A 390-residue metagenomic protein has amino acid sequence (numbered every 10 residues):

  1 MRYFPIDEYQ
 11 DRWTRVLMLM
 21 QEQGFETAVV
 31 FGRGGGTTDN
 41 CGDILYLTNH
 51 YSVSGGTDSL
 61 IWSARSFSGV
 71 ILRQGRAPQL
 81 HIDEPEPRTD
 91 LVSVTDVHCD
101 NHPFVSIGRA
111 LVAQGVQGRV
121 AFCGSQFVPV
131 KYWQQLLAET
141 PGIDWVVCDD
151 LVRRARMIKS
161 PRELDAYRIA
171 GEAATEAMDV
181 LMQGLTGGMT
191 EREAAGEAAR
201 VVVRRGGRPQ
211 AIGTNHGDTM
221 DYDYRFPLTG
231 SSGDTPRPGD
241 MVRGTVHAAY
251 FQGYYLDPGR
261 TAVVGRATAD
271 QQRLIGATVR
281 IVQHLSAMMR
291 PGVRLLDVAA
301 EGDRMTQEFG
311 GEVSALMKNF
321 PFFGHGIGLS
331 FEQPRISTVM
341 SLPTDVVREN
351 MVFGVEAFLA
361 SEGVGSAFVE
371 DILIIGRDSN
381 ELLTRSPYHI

Functional and structural regions predicted by a protein language model:
M1-I390: Active-site neighborhoods and metal-handling regions in enzymes and metal-associated proteins
